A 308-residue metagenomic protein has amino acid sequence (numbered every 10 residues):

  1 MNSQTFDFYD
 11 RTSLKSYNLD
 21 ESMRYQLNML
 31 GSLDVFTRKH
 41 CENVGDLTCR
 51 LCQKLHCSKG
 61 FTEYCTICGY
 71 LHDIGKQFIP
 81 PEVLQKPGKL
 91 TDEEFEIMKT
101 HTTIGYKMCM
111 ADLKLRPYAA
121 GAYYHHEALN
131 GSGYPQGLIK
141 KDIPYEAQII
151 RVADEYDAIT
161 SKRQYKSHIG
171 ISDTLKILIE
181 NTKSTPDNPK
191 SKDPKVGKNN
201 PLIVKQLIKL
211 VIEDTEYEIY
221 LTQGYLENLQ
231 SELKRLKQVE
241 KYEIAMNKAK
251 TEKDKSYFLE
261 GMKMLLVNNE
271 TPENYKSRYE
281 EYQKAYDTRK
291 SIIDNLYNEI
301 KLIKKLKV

Functional and structural regions predicted by a protein language model:
N2-V308: Histidine- and acidic-residue-rich, metal-dependent catalytic cores
